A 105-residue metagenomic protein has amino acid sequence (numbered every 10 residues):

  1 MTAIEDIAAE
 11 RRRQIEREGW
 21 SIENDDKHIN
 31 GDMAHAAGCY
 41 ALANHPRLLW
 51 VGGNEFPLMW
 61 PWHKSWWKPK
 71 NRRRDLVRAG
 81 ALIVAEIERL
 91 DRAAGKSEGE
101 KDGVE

Functional and structural regions predicted by a protein language model:
M1-E105: Intrinsically disordered, low-complexity regulatory regions that flank transcription factor DNA-binding cores
